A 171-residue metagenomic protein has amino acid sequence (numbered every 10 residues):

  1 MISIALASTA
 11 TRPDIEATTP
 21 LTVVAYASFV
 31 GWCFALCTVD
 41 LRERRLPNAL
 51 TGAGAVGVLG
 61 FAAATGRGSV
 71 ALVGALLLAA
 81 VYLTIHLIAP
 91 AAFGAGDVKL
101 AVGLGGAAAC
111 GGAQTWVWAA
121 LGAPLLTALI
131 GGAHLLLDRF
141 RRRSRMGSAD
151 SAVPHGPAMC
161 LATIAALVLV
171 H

Functional and structural regions predicted by a protein language model:
M1-H171: A membrane-topology feature that recognizes alpha-helical transmembrane segments and their immediate juxtamembrane
